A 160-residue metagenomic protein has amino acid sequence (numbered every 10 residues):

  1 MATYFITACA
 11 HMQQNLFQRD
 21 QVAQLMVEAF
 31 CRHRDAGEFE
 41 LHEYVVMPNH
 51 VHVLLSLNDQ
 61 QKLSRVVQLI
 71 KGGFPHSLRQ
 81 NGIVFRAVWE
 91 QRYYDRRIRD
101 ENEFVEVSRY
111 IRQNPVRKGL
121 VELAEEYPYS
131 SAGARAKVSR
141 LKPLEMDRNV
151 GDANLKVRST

Functional and structural regions predicted by a protein language model:
M1-T160: Short catalytic/metal-binding and nucleic-acid-binding patches
